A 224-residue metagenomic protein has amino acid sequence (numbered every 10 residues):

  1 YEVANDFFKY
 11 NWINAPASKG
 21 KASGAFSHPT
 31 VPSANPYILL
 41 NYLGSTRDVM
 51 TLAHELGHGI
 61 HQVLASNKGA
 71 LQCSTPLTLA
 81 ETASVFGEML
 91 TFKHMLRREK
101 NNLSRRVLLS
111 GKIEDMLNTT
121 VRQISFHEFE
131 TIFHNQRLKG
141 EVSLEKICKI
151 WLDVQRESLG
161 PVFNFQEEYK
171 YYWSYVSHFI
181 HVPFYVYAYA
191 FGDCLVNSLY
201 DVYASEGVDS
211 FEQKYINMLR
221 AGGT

Functional and structural regions predicted by a protein language model:
Y1-A53, H58-H61: Active-site-adjacent "gating/activation" loops or surface patches in catalytic cores
E2-F8, K68-T75, L96-L108, E206-K214: Short, glycine/acidic-rich hinge or "gate" loops at secondary-structure transitions that mediate conformational
N14-P16, L52-A53, I60, M89 (+4 more regions): C-terminal, non-catalytic "cap/extension" segments appended to globular domains
H28, H58, Q62-G69, K93-R97: Conserved helix-loop functional segments at active or binding sites
Y37-N41, K68-L77, L108-D115, H134-Q136: Short beta-alpha connecting loops at secondary-structure transitions that line or flank enzyme active sites
L43, R47, S74-T78, M116 (+2 more regions): Short, solvent-exposed segments of well-ordered alpha helices
M50-T51, Q62-V85: Post-HEXXH active-site segment of zinc metalloproteases
L77-F92, L96-E99, S110: Conserved catalytic alpha/beta cores of large enzymes that bind or transform nucleotide phosphates and polynucleotides
